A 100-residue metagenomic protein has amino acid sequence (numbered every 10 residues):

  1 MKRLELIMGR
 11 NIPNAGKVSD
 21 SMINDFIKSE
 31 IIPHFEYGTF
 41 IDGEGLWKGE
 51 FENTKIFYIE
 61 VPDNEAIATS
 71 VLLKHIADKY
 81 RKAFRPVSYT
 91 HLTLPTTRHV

Functional and structural regions predicted by a protein language model:
M1-Y37, D42: N-terminal, polar/charged subdomain of small-to-medium soluble alpha/beta proteins
N14-V18, N64-L72: Short, conserved charged micro-motifs
P33-D63: Short, intrinsically disordered low-complexity segments
L73-D78: Long, intrinsically disordered, low-complexity Ser/Thr/Pro-rich regulatory/activation regions of nuclear proteins
K79-P86: C-terminal structural segments of small proteins and small subunits
T90-T96: Conserved small/polar residues in nucleotide/adenosyl-binding loops
